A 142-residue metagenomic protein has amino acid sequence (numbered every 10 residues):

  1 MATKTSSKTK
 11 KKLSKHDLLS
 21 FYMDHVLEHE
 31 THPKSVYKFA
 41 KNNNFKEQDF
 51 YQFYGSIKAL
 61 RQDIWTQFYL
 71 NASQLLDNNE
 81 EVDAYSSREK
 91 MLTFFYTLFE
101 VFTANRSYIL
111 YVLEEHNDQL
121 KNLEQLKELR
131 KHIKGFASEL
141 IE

Functional and structural regions predicted by a protein language model:
M1-K11: N-terminal intrinsically disordered/low-complexity leader segments
A2, T31-D63: Helix-turn-helix
L13-K38, F45, W65-T66: Short, amphipathic alpha-helix enriched in basic
K15-S20, Y51-D77, E81, L92-Y96: An amphipathic alpha-helix adjacent to DNA-recognition modules
Y69-S73, F99, N105-R106, R130-S138: Hydrophobic faces of stable alpha-helices that mediate helix-helix packing
N78-Y108: Hydrophobic alpha-helical connector segments
T103-L120, S138-E139: Amphipathic alpha-helical segments used for helix-helix packing
L120-E142: Amphipathic alpha-helical packing segments from all-alpha helical-bundle domains
